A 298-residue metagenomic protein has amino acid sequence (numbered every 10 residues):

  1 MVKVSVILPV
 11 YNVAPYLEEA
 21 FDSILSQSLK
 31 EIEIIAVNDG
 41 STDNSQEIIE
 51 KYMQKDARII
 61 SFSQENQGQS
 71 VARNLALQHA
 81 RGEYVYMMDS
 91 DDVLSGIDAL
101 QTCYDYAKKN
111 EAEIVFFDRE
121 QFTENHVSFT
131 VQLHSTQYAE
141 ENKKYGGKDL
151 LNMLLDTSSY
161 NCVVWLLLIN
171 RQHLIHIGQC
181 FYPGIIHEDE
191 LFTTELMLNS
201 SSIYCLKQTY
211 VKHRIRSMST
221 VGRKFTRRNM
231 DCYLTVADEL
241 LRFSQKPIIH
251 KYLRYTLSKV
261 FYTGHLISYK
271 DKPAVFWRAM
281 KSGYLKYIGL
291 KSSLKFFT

Functional and structural regions predicted by a protein language model:
V2-S5, S23, E33, L191: Cell-envelope/extracellular polymer assembly enzymes that use nucleotide-activated donors
N12-S26: Short, well-formed alpha-helical segments that are part of the catalytic scaffolds of diverse glycosyltransferases
N38-E47: A conserved acidic beta->alpha catalytic loop
Q64-A80, S90-V93: Glycine-rich, basic loop-to-helix element that forms the pyrophosphate-binding segment of sugar-nucleotide handling
Q69, S90-I203, R214-F225: Donor-binding/catalytic cores of nucleotide-activated saccharide and glycerol-phosphate transferases/polymerases
V85: Short aromatic/hydrophobic "clamp" motif used to bind/position activated sugar donors
K109, L266-T298: Membrane-interface aromatic/basic loop that binds lipid-linked glycans or pyrophosphate carriers, typified by
Q208-S217, G222-H250, K272-G283: Catalytic core of nucleotide-sugar-dependent glycosyltransferases
